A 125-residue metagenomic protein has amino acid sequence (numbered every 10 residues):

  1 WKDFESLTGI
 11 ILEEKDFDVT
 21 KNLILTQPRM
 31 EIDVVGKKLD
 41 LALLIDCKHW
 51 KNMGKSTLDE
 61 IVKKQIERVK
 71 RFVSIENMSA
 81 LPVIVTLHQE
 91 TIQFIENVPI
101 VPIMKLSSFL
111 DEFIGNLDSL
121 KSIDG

Functional and structural regions predicted by a protein language model:
W1-L23: Acidic-basic catalytic patches of nuclease active cores, encompassing PD-(D/E)XK and other metal-cofactor nuclease
E5, E31, D46: Acidic-residue sensor for enzyme active/binding pockets
G9, K37, K55: Extended, folded domain segments that form the structural surfaces/walls around functional sites
F17, L39-L41: Short glycine/proline-enriched coil/turn segments at helix->beta-strand junctions
L25-P28: A short beta-turn/loop motif at secondary-structure boundaries
E31-K37: Short acidic loop-to-beta-strand element that houses the catalytic metal-binding Asp/Glu of nuclease active sites
A42, C47-M104: Catalytic cores of nucleic-acid endonucleases
F94-G125: Surface-exposed interaction regions that form or flank ligand-binding interfaces
